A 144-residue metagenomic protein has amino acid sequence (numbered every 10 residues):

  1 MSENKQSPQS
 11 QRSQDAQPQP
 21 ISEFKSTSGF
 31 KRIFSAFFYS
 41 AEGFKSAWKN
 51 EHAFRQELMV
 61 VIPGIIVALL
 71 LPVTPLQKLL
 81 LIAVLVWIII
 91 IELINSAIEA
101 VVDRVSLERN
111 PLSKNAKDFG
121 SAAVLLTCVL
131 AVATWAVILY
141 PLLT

Functional and structural regions predicted by a protein language model:
S2-F38, E42-A97, V105, R109 (+1 more regions): Hydrophobic alpha-helical transmembrane segments
D103-F119: Amphipathic, cytosolic membrane-interfacial segments at TM-TM junctions
